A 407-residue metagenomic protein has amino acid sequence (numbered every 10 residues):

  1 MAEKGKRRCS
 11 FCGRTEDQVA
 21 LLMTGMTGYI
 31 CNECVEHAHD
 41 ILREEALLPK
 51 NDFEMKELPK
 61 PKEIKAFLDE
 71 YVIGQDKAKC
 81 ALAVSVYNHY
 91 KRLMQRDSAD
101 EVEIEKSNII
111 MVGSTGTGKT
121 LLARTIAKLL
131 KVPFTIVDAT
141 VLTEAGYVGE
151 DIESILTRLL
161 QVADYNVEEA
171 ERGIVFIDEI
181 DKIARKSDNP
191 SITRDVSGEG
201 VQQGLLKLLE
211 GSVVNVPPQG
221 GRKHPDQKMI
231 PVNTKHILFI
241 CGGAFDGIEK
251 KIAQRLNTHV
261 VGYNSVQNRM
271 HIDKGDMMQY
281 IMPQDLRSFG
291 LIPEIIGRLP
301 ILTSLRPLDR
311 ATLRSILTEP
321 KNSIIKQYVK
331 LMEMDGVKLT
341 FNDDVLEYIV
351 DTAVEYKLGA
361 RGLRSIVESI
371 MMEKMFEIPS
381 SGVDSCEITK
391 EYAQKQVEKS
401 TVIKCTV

Functional and structural regions predicted by a protein language model:
A2-T24, G28-C34, H39-T135, A139-V148 (+1 more regions): AAA+ P-loop NTPase nucleotide-binding core of proteostasis motors
